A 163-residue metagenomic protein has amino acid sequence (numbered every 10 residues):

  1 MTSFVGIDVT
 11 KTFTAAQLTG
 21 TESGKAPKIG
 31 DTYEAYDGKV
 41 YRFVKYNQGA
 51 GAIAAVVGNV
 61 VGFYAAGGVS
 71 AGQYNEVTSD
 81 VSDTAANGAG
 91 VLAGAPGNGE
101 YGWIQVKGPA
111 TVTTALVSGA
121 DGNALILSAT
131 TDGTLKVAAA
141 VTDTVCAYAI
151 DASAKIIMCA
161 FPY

Functional and structural regions predicted by a protein language model:
M1-Y163: Glycine-anchored, exposed beta-strand/edge motif detector
